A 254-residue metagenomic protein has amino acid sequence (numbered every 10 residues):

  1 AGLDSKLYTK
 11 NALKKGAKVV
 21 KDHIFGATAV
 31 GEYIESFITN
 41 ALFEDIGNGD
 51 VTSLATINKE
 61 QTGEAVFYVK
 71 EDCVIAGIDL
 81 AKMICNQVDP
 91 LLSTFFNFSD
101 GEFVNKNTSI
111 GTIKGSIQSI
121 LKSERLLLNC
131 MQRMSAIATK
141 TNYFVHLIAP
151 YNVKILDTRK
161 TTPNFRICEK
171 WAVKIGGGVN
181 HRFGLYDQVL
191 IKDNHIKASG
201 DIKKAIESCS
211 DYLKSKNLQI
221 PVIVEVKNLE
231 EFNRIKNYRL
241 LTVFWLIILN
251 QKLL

Functional and structural regions predicted by a protein language model:
G2-Y238: Acidic/glycine-rich phosphate/pyrophosphate-binding loops and surrounding catalytic core that coordinate Mg2+
N237-L254: Low-complexity basic/metal-binding stretches
